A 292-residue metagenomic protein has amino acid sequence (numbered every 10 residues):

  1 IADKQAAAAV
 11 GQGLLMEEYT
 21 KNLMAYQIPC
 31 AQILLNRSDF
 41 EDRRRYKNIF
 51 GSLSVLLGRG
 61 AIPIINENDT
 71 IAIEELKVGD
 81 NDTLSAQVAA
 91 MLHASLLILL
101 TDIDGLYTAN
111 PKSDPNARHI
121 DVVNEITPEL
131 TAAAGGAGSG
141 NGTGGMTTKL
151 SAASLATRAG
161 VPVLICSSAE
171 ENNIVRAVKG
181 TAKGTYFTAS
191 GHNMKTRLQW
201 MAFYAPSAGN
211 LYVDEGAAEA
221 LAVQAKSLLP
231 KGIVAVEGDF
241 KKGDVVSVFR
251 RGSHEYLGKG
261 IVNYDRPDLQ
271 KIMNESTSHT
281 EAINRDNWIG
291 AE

Functional and structural regions predicted by a protein language model:
I1-E292: C-terminal catalytic "cap/lid" subdomain
